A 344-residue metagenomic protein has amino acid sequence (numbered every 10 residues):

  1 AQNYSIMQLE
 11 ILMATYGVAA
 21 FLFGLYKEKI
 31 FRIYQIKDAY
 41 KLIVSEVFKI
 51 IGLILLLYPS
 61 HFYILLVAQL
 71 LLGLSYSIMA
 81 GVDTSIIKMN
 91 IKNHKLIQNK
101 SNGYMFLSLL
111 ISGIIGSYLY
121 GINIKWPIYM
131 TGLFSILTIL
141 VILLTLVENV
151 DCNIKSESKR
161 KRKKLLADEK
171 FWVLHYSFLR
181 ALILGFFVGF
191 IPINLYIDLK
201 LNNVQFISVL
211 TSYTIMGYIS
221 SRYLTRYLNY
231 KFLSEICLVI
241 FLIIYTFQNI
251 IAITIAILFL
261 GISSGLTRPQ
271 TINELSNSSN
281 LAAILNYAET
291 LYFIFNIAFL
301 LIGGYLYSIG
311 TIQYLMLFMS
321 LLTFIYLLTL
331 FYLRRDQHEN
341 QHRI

Functional and structural regions predicted by a protein language model:
A1-L9, G189-Q205: Short amphipathic helix-loop junctions that connect adjacent transmembrane helices in Major Facilitator Superfamily/SLC
V18-Y26, F206-L228: Transmembrane alpha-helices of Major Facilitator/SLC transporters
A39-L55, Y230-Y245: Structural signature of the two symmetry-related core transmembrane helices
L70-M105: Cytoplasmic helix-loop-helix junction between adjacent transmembrane helices in 12-TM secondary transporters
P127-L144, Y314-Y332: Symmetry-related core transmembrane helices of the 12-TM Major Facilitator Superfamily/SLC fold
T145-L179, I344: Juxtamembrane intracellular "pre-TM" segments in multi-pass secondary transporters
K231-R268: C-terminal transmembrane helical hairpin of 12-TM major facilitator-type secondary transporters
S279-T311: A late C-terminal transmembrane helix in Major Facilitator Superfamily
